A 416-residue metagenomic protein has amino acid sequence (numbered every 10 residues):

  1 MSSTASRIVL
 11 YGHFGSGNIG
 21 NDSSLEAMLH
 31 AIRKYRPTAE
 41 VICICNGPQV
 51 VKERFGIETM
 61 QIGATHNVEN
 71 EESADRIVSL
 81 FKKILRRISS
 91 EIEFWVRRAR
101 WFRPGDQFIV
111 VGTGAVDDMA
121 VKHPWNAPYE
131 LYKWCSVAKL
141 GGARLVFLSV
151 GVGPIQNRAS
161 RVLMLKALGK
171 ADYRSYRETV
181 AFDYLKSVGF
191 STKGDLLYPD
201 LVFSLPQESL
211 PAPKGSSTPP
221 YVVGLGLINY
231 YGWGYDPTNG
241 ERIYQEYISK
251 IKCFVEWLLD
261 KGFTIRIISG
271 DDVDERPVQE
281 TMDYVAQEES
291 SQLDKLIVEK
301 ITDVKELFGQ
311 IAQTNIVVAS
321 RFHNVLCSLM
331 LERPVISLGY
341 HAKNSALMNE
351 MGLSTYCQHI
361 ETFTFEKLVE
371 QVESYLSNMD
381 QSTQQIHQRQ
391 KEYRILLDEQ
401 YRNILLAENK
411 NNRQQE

Functional and structural regions predicted by a protein language model:
M1-E416: Active-site anion-handling motifs in enzyme catalytic cores
